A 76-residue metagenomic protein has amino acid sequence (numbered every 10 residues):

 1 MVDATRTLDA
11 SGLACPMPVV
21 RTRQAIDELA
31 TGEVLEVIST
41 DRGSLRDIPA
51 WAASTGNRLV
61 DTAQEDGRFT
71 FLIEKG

Functional and structural regions predicted by a protein language model:
M1-V2, G76: Absolute protein N-terminus
V2-D9: Right-handed parallel beta-helix/beta-solenoid
A10-A63: Amphipathic, hydrophobic secondary-structure cores in small proteins
T70-G76: Core SAM-dependent methyltransferase catalytic element
